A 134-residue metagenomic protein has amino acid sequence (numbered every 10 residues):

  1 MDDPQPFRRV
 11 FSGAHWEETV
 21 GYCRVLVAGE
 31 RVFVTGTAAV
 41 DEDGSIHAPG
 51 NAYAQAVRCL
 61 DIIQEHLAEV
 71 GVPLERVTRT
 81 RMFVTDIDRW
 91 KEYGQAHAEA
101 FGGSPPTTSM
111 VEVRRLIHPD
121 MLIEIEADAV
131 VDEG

Functional and structural regions predicted by a protein language model:
M1-D61, E65-T78, V84-G134: N-terminal presequence-like segments and the immediate start of the first folded domain
